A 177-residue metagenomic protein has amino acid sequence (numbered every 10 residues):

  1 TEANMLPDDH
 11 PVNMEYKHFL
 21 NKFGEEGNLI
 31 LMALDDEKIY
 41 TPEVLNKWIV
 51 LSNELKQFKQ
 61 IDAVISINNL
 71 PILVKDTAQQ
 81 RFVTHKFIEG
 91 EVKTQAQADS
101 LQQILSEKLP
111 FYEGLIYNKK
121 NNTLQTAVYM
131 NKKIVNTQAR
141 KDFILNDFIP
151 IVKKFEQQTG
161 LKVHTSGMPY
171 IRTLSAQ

Functional and structural regions predicted by a protein language model:
T1-P11, L34: Transmembrane helices with small-residue packing motifs
P11, E15, L20-N28: Membrane-proximal juxtamembrane linkers immediately C-terminal to transmembrane helices
P11, G24, D36-L51: Conserved, well-structured beta-alpha core segment at the onset of a catalytic domain
K17, F23, N46, E91-Q177: Extracytoplasmic
G24, I49, K75-V92, A176-Q177: Charged, often glycine-rich, active-site loop that binds/positions anionic groups
E26-Y40, H85-K86: Extracellular/periplasmic ligand-binding regions of membrane signal-transduction receptors
I30-L31, S66-K86, K108-T123, A127 (+1 more regions): Short beta-strand/turn "edge" motifs
M32-D35, I49-T77: Short amphipathic beta-strand/extended segments in non-transmembrane regions
